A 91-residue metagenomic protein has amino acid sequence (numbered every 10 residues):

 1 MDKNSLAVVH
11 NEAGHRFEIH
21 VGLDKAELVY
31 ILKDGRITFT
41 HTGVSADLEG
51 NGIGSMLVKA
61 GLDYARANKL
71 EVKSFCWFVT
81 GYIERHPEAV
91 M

Functional and structural regions predicted by a protein language model:
M1-V9: Conserved N-terminal entry element of GNAT/NAT acetyltransferase domains
H10, H41, C76: Histidine-centered active-site/metal-ligand motif
N11-A13, K33: Structural motif
E18-E49: A short, structured beta-strand/loop element
T38-T40, M56-A60: Short, hydrophobic/aliphatic alpha-helical segments
L48, G52-L57: Conserved acetyl-CoA pyrophosphate-binding loop and the N-cap/start of the following alpha-helix in GNAT-like
A60-M91: C-terminal structural segments of small proteins and small subunits
